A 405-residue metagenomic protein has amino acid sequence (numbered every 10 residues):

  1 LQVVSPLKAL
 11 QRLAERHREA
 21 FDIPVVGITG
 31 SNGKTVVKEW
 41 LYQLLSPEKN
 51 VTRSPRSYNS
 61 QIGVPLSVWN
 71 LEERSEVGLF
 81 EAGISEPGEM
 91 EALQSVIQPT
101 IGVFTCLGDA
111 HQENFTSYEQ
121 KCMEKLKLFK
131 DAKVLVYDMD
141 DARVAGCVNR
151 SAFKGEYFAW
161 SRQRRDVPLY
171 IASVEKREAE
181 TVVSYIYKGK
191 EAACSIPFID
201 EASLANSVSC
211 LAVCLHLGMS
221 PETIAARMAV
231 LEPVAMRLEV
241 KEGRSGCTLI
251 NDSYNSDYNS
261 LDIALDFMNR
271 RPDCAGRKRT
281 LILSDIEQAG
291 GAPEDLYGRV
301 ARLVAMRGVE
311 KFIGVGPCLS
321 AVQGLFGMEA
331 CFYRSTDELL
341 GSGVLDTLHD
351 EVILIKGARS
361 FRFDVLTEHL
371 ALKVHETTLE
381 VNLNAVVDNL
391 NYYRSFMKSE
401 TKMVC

Functional and structural regions predicted by a protein language model:
L1, I101-T248, R270, G276-R277 (+3 more regions): Acidic, Mg2+-coordinating active-site environments of NTP-dependent enzymes
Q2, L7-M139, A145-E156, D346 (+5 more regions): Phosphate-binding loop of NTP-binding sites
I28, A235-E239, L261, L265 (+3 more regions): ATP-dependent carboxylate/acyl-activation modules
I84-P87, G108-A110, D141-A142, N255-S256 (+4 more regions): Short glycine-rich anion-binding loops that position phosphate/pyrophosphate groups of nucleotides and phosphorylated
Q112-S117, L261, G290-E294, D364-V365: Glycine/threonine-rich flexible loop motifs
S253, K278-E351: C-terminal helical cap/extension that packs against the catalytic core of soluble nucleotide-cofactor enzymes
E351-V352, R362-C405: A charged N-terminal "starter" segment
